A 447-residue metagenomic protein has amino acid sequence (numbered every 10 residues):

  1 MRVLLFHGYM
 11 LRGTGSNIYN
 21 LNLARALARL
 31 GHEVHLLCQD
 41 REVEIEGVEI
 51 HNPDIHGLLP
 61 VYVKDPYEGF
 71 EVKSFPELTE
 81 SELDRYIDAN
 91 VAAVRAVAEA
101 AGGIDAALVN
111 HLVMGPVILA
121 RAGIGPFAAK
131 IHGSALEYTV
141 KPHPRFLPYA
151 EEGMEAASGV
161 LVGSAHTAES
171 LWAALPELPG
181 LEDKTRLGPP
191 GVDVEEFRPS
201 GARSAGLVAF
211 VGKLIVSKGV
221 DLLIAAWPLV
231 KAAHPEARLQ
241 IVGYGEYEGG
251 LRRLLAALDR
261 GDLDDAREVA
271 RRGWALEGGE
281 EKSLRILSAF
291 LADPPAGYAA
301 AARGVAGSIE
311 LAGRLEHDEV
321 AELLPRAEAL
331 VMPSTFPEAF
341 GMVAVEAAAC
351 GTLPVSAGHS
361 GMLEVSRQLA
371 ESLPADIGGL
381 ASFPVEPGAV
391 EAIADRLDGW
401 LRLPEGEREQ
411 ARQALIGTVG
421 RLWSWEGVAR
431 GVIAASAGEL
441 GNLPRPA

Functional and structural regions predicted by a protein language model:
M1-D54, A101, E426, L443-A447: N-terminal subdomain of nucleotide-sugar transferases
G15, R85, P387-A392, R402-S436: A charged, aromatic-enriched C-terminal amphipathic alpha-helix characteristic of glycosyltransferases across folds
L36-A101, L258, R267-L311: A conserved catalytic-core segment of Leloir-type glycosyltransferases
D40, H166, G191: Carbohydrate-associated surface elements
A106-V109, L119-Y138, M154, L161 (+1 more regions): Active-site proximal beta-strand in glycosyltransferases
S158, V305-S308, P325-A339: Acidic donor-binding loop of glycosyltransferase active sites
L161, G201-K218, L223-K231, L239-V242: Conserved donor-binding/catalytic core segment of Leloir-type glycosyltransferases
G249, L363-G399: Change "using UDP/GDP/dTDP sugars" to "using nucleotide sugars
